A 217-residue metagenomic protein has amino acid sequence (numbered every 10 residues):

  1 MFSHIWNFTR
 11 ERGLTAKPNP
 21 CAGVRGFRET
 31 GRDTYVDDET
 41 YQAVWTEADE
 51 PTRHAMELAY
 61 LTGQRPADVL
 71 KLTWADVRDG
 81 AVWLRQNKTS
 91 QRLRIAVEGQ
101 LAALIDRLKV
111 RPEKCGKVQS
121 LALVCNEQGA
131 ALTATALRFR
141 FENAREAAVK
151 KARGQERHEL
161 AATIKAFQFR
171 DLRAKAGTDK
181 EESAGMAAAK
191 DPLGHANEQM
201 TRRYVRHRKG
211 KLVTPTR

Functional and structural regions predicted by a protein language model:
M1-N7, G13-L14, A130-A136, A166-Q168: N-terminal core-binding DNA-recognition domain of tyrosine site-specific recombinases/integrases
M1-V24, R65-A67: N-terminal DNA-binding recognition helix of tyrosine site-specific recombinases/integrases
S3-N7, R53-A67, V82, T178-D179: Short pre-functional
A22-R25, G31, D38-A43, T62 (+1 more regions): Conserved tyrosine-mediated DNA breakage-rejoining catalytic core shared by Y-recombinases
T46, R53, T62, I95 (+3 more regions): Short, basic (Lys/Arg/His-rich) helix/loop patches that form interaction surfaces in the mid-to-C-terminal regions
A59, L70, K190: The alpha-helix within a helix-turn-helix
A75-D79, S183-R203: Short, polar N-cap/turn motifs at the start of nucleic acid-interacting alpha helices
R107-V118, N126-G129, Q199-R202, T216-R217: C-terminal secondary-structure termini that scaffold catalytic or DNA-interacting sites
